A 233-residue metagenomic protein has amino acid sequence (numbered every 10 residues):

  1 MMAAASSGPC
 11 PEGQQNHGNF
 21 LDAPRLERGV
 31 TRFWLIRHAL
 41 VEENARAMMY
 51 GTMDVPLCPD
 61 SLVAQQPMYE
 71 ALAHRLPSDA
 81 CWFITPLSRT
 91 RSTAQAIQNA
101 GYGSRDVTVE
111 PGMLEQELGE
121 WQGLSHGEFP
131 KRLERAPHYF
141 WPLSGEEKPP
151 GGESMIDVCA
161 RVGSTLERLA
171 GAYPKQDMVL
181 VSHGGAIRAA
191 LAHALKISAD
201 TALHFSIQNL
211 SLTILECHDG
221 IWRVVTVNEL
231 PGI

Functional and structural regions predicted by a protein language model:
A3-L21, R25-R105: Active-site-proximal alpha-helix that buttresses catalytic centers in soluble enzyme cores
E42, R89-R91, E115-Q116, A186-R188: Short, active-site-adjacent cap segments at secondary-structure transitions
M48-G51, A96-N99, Q122-S125, H193-I197: Short, glycine/charged-enriched secondary-structure capping and boundary segments
Q66-A73, C159, G163-G171: Generic structural signal for well-ordered alpha-helical scaffold segments
I84-T85, A160, V181-S182: Short beta-strand scaffold positions
R91, Y102-S104, G163-R223: Active-site-adjacent alpha-helix immediately C-terminal to a catalytic or transition-state-stabilizing loop
A100-G163, E216, T226: Phosphate-handling substructures
V225-I233: Short, solvent-exposed aromatic-acidic interface loops
